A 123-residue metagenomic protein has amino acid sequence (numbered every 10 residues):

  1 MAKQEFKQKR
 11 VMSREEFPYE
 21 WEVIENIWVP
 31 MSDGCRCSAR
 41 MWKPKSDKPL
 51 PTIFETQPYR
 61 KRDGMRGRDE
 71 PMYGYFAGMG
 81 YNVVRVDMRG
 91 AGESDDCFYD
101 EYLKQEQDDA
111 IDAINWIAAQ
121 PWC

Functional and structural regions predicted by a protein language model:
M1-A2, K9-R14, T56, D69: N-terminal start-of-chain detector that recognizes signal peptides and the immediate post-cleavage beginning
A2-E5, V83: Structural alpha/beta core scaffold segments of enzyme domains
E5-K7, S13-F17, R89-E93, Y99: Alpha-helical context
Q8-K48: N-terminal cap/lid segment of alpha/beta-hydrolase-fold proteins
P44-A118: Cap/lid segment of the alpha/beta-hydrolase catalytic domain
Q120-C123: Alpha/beta-hydrolase fold nucleophile elbow
